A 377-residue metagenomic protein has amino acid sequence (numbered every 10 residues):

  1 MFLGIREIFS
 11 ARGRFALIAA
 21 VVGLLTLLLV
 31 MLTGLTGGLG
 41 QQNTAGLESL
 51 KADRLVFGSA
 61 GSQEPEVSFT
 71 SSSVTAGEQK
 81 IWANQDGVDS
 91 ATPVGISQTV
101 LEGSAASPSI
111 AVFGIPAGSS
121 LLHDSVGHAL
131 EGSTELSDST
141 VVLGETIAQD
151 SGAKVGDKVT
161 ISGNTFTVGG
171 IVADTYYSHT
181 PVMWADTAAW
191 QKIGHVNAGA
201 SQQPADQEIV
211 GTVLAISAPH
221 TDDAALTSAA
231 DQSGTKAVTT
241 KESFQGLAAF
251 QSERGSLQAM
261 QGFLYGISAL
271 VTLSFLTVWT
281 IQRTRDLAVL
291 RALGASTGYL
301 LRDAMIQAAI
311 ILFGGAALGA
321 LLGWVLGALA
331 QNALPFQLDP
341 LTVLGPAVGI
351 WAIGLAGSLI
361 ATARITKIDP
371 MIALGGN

Functional and structural regions predicted by a protein language model:
L3, P346-N377: C-terminal membrane-exit region of the final transmembrane helix in multipass inner-membrane proteins
R12-L39, S252-A288, A309-L318: Hydrophobic alpha-helical transmembrane segments of multi-pass inner-membrane transport and secretion
T26-S109: Hydrophobic, regular-secondary-structure patches
G40-A45, P65, T240-F263, L321-G345: Membrane interfacial helix motifs at helix-loop boundaries and amphipathic/re-entrant anchors
V94-S97, E102-G118, L122-N197: Hydrophobic secondary-structure segments that place a key small or acidic residue at a functional site
V172-L264: Mechanotransmission and gating elements of multispan inner-membrane complexes involved in transport and envelope
G262, A288-Q331, P335, G345-I353 (+1 more regions): Transmembrane alpha-helical interface segments in multi-pass membrane proteins
F275-R302, I372-G376: Short cytoplasmic-facing helical segments at TM-TM junctions of multi-pass membrane proteins
